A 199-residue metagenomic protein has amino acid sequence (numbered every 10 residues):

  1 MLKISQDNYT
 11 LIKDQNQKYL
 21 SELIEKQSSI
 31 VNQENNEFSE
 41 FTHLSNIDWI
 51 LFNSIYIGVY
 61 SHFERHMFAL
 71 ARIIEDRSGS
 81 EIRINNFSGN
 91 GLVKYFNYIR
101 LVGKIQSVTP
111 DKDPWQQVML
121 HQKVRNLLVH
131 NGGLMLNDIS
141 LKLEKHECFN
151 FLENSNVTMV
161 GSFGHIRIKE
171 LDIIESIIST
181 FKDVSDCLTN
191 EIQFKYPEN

Functional and structural regions predicted by a protein language model:
M1-I57, R65-M67, S107, K112-M119 (+2 more regions): Extended intrinsically disordered or low-complexity regions, especially N/C-terminal cytosolic tails and loops, rather
M67-K123, H130: Short non-catalytic regulatory patches outside canonical folded cores
N90-L92, L134, S162-H165: Intrinsically disordered, low-complexity regions
H130-L143: Short conserved catalytic/interaction loops centered on acidic-Pro-aromatic/His motifs
